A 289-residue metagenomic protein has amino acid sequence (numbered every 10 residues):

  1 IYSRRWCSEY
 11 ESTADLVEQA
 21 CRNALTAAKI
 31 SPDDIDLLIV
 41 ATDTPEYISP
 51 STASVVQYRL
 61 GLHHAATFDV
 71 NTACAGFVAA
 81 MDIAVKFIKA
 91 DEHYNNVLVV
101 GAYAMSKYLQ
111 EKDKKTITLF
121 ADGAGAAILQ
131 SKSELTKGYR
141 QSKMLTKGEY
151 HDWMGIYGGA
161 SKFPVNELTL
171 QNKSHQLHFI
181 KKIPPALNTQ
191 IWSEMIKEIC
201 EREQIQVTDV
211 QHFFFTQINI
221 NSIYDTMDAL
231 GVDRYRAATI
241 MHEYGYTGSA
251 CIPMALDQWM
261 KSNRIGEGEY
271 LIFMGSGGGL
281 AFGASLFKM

Functional and structural regions predicted by a protein language model:
I1-Y10, D113-A186, E194, M289: Condensing-enzyme catalytic core mediating Claisen C-C bond formation in acyl metabolism
S3, D34-I39, Y58-N71, S106-E111 (+1 more regions): Glycine/charged-rich beta-loop-alpha catalytic/anionic-binding loops adjacent to active sites
A14, E18-C21, L25, T44-P45 (+7 more regions): Claisen-condensing/thiolase-fold acyl-transfer catalytic domains that form or cleave C-C bonds in fatty acid
A27, S31-L62: Anion-binding (especially nucleotide phosphate/pyrophosphate-binding) glycine-rich loop and adjoining beta-alpha core
D33-A41, V207-T216: Short glycine-rich phosphate-binding loop at a beta-alpha junction
Y47-G61, V99-M105, V165-T169, S222-D233: Acidic-glycine-rich active-site phosphate/pyrophosphate-binding loop
M81-Y150, L256-M289: Conserved beta-strand-centric core segments of catalytic alpha/beta enzyme folds
